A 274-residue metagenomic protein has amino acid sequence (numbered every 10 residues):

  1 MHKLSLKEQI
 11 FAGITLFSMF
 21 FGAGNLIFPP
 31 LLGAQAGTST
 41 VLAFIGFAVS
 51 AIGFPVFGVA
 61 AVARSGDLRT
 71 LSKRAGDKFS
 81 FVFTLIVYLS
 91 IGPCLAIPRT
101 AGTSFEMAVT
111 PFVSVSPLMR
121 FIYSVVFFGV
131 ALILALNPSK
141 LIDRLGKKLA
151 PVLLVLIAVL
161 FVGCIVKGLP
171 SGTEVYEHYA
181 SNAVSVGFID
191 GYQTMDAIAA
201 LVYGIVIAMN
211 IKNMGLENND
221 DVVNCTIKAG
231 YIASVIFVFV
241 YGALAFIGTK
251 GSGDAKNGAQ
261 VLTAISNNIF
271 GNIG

Functional and structural regions predicted by a protein language model:
K3-K7, G33-G58, R74-F83, L118-M119 (+1 more regions): Extracellular loop-to-transmembrane helix junctions
L6-L16, V41, K78-I91, I122-V126 (+2 more regions): Select transmembrane alpha-helical segments in multipass membrane proteins
Q9-F47, F57-A61, S65-L71, I207 (+2 more regions): Transmembrane helix-boundary motif of multi-pass solute transporters/channels
F11, L16-F20, A48, F83-I86 (+3 more regions): Transmembrane alpha-helical segments of multi-pass small-molecule transport proteins
F11-F21, G163-P170, Y179-I247: Hydrophobic, membrane-embedded alpha-helices of multi-pass small-molecule transporters
L31, S80-S114: Hydrophobic transmembrane alpha-helices that form the core helical bundles of multi-pass secondary transporters
R64-T70, F128-L149, N213-L216: Membrane-water interface regions at transmembrane-helix termini and the short interhelical loops of multi-pass membrane
R69-A75, F239-G274: TM-loop-TM module centered on a large, flexible mid-protein loop between adjacent transmembrane helices in multi-pass
